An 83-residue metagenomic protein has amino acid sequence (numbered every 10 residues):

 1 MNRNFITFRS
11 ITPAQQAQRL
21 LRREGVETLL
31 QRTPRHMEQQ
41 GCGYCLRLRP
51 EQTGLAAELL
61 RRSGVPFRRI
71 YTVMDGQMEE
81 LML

Functional and structural regions predicted by a protein language model:
M1-N2, L83: Absolute protein N-terminus
N2-A57: Amphipathic, hydrophobic secondary-structure cores in small proteins
P50-L83: C-terminal structural segments of small proteins and small subunits
